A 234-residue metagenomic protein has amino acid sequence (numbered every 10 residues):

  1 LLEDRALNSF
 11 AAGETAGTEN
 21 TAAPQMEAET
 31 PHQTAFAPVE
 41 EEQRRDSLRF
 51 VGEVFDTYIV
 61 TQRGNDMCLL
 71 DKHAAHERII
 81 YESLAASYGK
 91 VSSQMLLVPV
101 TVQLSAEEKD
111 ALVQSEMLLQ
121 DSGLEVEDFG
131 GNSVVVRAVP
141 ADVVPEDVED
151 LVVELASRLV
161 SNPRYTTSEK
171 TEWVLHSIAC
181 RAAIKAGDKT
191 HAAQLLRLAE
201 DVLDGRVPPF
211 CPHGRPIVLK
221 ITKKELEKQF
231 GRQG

Functional and structural regions predicted by a protein language model:
L1-G234: Extended, charged low-complexity intrinsically disordered regions
